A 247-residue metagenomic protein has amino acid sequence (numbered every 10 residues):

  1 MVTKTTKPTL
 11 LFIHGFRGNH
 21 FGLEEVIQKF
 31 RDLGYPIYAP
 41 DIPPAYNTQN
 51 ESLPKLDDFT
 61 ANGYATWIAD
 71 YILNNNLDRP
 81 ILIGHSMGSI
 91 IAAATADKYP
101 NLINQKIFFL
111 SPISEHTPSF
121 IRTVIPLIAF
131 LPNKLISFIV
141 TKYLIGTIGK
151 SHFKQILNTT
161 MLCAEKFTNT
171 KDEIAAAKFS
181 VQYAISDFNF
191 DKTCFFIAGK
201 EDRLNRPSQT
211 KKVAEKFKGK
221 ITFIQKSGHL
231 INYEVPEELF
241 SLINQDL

Functional and structural regions predicted by a protein language model:
T5-N50: Conserved HGGG/HGGXW glycine-rich cap/lid loop of the alpha/beta-hydrolase fold
A39-I81: Active-site loop/oxyanion-hole signature of alpha/beta-hydrolase fold enzymes
G84-A92: Gly/Ala-rich beta-loop-alpha elbow adjacent to hydrolase catalytic centers
D97, Q105-K134: Flexible "cap/lid" loop of the alpha/beta hydrolase fold
P118, L135-N189: Conserved alpha/beta-hydrolase catalytic His-Asp/Glu region
F190, F196-A198: Short beta-strand/loop motif that positions the catalytic acidic residue of the alpha/beta-hydrolase fold
R203-Q209: Conserved alpha/beta-hydrolase "acid-adjacent" motif
S227-F240: Catalytic histidine-centered segment of alpha/beta-hydrolase-like enzymes
